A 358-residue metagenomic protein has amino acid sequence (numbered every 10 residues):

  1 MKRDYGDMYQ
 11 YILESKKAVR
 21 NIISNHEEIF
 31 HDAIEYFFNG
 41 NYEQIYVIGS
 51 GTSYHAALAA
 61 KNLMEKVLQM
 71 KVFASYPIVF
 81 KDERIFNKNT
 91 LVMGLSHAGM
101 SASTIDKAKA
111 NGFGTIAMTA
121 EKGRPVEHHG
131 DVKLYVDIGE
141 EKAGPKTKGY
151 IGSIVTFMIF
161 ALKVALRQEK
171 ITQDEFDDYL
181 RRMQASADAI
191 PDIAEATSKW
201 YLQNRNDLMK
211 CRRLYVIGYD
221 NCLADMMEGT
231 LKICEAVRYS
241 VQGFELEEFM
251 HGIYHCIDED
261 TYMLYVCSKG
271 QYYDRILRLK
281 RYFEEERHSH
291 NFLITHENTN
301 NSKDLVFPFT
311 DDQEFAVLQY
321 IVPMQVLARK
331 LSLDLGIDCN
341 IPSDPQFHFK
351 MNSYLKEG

Functional and structural regions predicted by a protein language model:
R3-E43, L134, E140-K148, G152 (+2 more regions): Active-site phosphate/pyrophosphate-binding segments
R3-Y9, N21, G130, M263 (+3 more regions): Phosphate-moiety recognition in structured ligand-binding domains
I12, M64, M93, I233 (+1 more regions): Terminal peptide-recognition signature
F38-A185, Y219, Y254, E259-D312: Glycine-rich phosphate-binding loops that contact phosphosugars or nucleotide phosphates
